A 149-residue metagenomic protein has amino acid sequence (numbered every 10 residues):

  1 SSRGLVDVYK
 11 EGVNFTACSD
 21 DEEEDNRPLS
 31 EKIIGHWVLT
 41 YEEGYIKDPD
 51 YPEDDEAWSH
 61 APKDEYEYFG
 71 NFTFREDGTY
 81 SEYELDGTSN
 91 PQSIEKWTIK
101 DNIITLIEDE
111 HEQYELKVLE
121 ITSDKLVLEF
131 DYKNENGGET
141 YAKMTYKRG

Functional and structural regions predicted by a protein language model:
S1-E11, F15: Single conserved hydrophobic/aromatic residue that forms the stacking wall/gate of nucleotide- or nucleobase-binding
S19-G149: Lipid interaction determinants
